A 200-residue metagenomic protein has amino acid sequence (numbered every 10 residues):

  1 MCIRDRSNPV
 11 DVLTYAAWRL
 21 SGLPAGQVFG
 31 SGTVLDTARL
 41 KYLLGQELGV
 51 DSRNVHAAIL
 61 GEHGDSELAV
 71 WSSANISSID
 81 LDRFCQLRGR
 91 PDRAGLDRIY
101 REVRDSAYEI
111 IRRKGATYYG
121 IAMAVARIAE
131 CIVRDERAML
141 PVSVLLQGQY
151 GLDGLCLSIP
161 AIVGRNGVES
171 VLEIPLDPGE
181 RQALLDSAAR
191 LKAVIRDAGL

Functional and structural regions predicted by a protein language model:
M1-I3: Short, small-residue-biased leader/transition segments that mark boundaries at the very start of proteins
D5-G26: Rossmann-fold NAD(P)-binding glycine/threonine-rich loop
S21-Q27, D36-L200: C-terminal substrate-binding/catalytic lobe of Rossmann-fold NAD(P)-dependent dehydrogenases
